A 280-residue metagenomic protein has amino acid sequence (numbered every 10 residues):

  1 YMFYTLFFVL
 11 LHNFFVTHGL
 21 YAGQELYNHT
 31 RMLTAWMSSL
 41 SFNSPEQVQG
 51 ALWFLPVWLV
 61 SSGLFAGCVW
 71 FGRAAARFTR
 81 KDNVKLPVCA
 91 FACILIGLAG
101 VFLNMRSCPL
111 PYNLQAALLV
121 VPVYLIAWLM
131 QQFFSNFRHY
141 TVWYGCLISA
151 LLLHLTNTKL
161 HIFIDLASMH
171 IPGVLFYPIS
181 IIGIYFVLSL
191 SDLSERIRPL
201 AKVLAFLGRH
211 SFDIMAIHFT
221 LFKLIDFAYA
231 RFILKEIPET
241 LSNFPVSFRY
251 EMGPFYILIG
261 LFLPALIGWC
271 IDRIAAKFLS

Functional and structural regions predicted by a protein language model:
Y1-S280: Alpha-helical transmembrane segments and their immediate juxtamembrane cytosolic regions
